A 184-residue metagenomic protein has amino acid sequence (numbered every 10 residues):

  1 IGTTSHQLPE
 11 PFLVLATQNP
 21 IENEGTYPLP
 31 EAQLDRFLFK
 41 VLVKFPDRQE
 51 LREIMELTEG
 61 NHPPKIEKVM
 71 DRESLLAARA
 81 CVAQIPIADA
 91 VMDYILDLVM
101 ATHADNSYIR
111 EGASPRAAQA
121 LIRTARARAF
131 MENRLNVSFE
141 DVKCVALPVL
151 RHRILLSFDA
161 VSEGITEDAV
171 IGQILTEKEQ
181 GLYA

Functional and structural regions predicted by a protein language model:
I1-I85, R126-R128: Canonical AAA+ ATPase core
G25, A83-I87, N133-R134, S162: Short coil/turn residues that cap or connect secondary-structure elements
L29, E50, M70, P86 (+4 more regions): Alpha-helix N-cap and coil->helix boundary residues
E53, A80, D93, D97 (+1 more regions): Replace "anionic and nucleotidyl ligands
I54-M55, I95, V99, V145-L150: Short alpha-helical scaffolding segments that buttress acidic/His motifs in well-ordered protein cores
K65-L121: Conserved AAA+ ATPase small/helical "lid" subdomain
H103-A184: C-terminal engagement/docking regions of AAA+ P-loop ATPases
